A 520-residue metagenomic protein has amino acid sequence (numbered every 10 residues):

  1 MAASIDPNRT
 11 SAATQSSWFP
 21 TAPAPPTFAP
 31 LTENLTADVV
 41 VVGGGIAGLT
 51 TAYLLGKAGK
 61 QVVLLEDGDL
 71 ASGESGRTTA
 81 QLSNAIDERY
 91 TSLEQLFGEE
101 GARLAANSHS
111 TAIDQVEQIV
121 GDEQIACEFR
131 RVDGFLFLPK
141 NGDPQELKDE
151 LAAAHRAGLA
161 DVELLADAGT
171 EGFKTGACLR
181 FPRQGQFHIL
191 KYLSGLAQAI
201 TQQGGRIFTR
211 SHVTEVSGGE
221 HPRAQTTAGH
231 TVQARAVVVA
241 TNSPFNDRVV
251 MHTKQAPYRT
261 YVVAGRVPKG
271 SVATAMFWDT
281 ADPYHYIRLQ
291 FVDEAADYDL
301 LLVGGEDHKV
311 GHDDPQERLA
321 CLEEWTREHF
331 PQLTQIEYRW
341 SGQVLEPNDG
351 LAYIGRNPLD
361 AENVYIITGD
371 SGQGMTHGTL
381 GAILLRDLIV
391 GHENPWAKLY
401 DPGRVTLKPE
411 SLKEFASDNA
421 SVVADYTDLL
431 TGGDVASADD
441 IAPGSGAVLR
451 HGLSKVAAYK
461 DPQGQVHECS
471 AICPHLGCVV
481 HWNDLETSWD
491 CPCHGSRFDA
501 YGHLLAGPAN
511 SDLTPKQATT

Functional and structural regions predicted by a protein language model:
M1-V39, K57, N510-Q517: Extreme N-terminal leader/targeting segments of oxidoreductases
A2-T21, E88-E94, E117-G195: Flavin (FAD/FMN) cofactor-binding and adjacent substrate-gating region of FAD-dependent oxidoreductase domains
A37-L64: N-terminal Rossmann-like FAD-binding beta1-loop-alpha1 element of flavoenzymes
K57-R77: Glycine-rich FAD pyrophosphate-binding loop
Q145, A152-A157, C178-R235: Helical element adjacent to the flavin cofactor pocket in flavoenzyme catalytic cores
E215-Q290, G433, D439: Flavin-dependent oxidoreductases
V263, A447-T520: Rieske [2Fe-2S] iron-sulfur-binding domain
A281-D282, A296, K309-E414, C469: C-terminal catalytic lobe of FAD-dependent flavoproteins
